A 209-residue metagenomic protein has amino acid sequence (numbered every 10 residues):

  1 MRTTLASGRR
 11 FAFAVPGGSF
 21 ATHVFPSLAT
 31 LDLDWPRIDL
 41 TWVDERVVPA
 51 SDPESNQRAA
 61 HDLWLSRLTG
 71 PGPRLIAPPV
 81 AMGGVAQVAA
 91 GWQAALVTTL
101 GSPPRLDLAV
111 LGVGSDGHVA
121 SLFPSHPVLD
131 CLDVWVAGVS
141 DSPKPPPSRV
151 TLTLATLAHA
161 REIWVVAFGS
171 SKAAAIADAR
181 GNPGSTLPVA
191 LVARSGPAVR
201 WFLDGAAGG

Functional and structural regions predicted by a protein language model:
M1-F13, A207: N-terminal glycine-/serine-/threonine-rich phosphate-binding loop
R9-A29: Glycine-rich N-terminal segment of FAD-binding domains in flavoprotein oxidoreductases, spanning the beta-loop-helix
V15-F20, L111-S115, F168: Glycine-rich beta-strand-to-loop/alpha-helix junction loops that act as flexible
S27-W35, R58-H61, P124-D133, G181: A glycine- and small-aliphatic-rich helix-loop capping segment at beta-alpha/alpha-beta transitions that lines
W35-V110: Ligand-binding beta-strand-loop-alpha-helix segment within the catalytic cores of soluble metabolic enzymes
Q87-A89, A120-S125, A175-A179: A short secondary-structure junction signal
L108-A155: Class I SAM-dependent methyltransferase SAM-binding "motif I" and its flanking Rossmann-like core
A155, H159-G209: ATP/nucleoside-binding phosphotransfer catalytic cores, i.e., glycine-rich phosphate-binding loops
